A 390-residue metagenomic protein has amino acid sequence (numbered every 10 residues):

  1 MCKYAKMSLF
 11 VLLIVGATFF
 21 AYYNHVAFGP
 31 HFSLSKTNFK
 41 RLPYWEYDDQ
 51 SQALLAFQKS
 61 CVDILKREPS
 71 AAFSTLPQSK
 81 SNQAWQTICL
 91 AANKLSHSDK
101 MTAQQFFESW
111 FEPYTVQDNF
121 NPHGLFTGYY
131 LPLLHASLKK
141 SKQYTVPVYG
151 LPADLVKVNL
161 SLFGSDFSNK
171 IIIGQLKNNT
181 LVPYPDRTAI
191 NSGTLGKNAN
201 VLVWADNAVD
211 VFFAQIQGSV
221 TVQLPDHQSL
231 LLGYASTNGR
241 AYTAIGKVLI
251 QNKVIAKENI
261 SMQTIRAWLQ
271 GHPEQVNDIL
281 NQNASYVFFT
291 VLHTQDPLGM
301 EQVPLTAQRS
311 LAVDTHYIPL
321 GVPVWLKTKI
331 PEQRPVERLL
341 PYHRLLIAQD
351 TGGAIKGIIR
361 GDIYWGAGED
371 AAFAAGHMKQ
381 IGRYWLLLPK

Functional and structural regions predicted by a protein language model:
M1-K6: Positively charged n-region of N-terminal signal peptides that target proteins for export
S8-Y22: Hydrophobic membrane-insertion alpha-helices, especially the h-region of bacterial N-terminal signal peptides
I14-A17, Y149, Q333: Compositionally biased, intrinsically disordered low-complexity segments
F20-A21, Y47, V62, K66-R67 (+1 more regions): Targeting-peptide/extracellular-domain and disordered-appendage signature
H25-S35: Ser/Thr/Pro/Gly-rich low-complexity linker/stalk segments immediately outside membranes or between
S33-L292, E301-V303: Secretory/export targeting leaders with adjacent low-complexity proregions
S35, E46-D49, H293-K390: C-terminal soluble interaction/assembly domains
